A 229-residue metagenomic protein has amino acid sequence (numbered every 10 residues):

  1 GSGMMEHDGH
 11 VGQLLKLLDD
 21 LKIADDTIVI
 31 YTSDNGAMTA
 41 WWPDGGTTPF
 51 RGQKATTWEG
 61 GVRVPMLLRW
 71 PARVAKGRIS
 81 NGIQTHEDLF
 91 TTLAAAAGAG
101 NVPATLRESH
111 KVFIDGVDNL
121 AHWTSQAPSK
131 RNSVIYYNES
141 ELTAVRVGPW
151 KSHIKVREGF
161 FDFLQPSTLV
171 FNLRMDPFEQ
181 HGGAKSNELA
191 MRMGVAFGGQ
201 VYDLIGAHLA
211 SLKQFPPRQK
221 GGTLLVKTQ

Functional and structural regions predicted by a protein language model:
G1, A55, R63-L67, S167: Catalytic cores of eukaryotic secretory-pathway lumenal/extracellular enzymes that build and remodel glycoconjugates
G1-D8, S80-E87, F113-I114, R192-V195: Soluble non-cytosolic domains of exported or imported proteins
M5, G9-G12, K16, T48 (+6 more regions): Solvent-exposed, polar/charged alpha-helical surfaces in well-ordered, non-transmembrane soluble domains, broadly
E6-W42: Metal-dependent active-site segment of extracytoplasmic phospho-/sulfohydrolases and closely related
K16-I23, A94-A99, T124, G206-K213: Sec-exported extracytoplasmic/periplasmic mature domains
I30-T32, R69, H153-K155: Generic beta-strand/beta-sheet core signal
G36-E59, V74-R78, G82, E87-R174 (+1 more regions): C-terminal cap/loop subdomain of S1 sulfatases and analogous C-terminal strand-loop tails that border
V147-G148, S152, V156-F160, L164-L169 (+1 more regions): Long, internal low-complexity/basic segments
